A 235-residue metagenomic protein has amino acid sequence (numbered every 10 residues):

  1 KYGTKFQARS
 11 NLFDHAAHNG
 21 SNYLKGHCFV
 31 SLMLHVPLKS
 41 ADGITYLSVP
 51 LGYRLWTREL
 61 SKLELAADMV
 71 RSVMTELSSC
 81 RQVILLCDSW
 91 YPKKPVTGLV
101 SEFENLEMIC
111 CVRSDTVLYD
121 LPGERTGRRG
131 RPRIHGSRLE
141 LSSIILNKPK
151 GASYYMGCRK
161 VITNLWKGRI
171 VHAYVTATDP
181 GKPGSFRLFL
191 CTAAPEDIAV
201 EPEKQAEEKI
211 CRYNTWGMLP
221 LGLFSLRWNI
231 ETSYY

Functional and structural regions predicted by a protein language model:
K1-G43, M156-V161: Active-site-proximal, Lys/Arg-enriched surface segment that forms a nucleic-acid-binding/basic interface patch
T4-A8, K39-Y235: Single, function-defining residue in the core of a domain
